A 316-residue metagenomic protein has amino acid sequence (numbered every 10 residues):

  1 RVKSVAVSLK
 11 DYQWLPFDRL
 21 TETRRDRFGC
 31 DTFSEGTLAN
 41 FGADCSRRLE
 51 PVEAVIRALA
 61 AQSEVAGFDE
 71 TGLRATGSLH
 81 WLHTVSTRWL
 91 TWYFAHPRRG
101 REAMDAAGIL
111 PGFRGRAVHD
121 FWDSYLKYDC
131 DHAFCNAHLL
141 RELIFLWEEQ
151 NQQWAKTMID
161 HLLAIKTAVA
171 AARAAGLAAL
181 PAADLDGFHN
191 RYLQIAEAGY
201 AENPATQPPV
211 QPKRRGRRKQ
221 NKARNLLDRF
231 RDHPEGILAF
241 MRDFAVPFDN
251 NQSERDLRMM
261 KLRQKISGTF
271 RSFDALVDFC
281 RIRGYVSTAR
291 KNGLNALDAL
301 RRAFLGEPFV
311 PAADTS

Functional and structural regions predicted by a protein language model:
R1-S316: Catalytic center-proximal scaffold of phosphoryl-transfer enzymes
